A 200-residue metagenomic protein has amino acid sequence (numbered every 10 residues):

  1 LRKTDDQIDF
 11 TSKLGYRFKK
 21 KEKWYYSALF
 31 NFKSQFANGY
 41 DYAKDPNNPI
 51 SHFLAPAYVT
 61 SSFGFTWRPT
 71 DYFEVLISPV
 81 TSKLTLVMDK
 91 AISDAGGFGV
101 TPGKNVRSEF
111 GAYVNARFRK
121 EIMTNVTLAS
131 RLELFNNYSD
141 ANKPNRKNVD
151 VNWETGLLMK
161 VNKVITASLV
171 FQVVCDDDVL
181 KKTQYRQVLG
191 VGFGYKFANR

Functional and structural regions predicted by a protein language model:
L1, D45-S51, F98-K104, N137-K143 (+1 more regions): Extracellular loop and loop/strand-boundary signature of outer-membrane beta-barrel proteins
L1-T60: Hydrophobic/aromatic-rich structural module bridging two neighboring secondary-structure elements via a short loop
T4-F10, A55-S61, V106-A112, K147-V151 (+1 more regions): Residues that define the transmembrane beta-barrel architecture of outer-membrane proteins
F10-Y16, F32, S61-P69, A112-K120 (+4 more regions): Residues on the lipid-exposed face of transmembrane beta-strands in outer-membrane beta-barrel proteins
K21-Y25, Y72-V75, N125-L128, M159-L169 (+1 more regions): Repeated loop/turn-to-beta-strand initiation elements of outer-membrane beta-barrel proteins
F30-N38, P79-T85, L134-D140, F171-D177 (+1 more regions): Transmembrane beta-strands of outer-membrane beta-barrel pores
S78, S82-E154, K160: Outer-membrane beta-barrel transmembrane domain signature
Y185-R200: Outer-membrane beta-barrel "beta-signal"
